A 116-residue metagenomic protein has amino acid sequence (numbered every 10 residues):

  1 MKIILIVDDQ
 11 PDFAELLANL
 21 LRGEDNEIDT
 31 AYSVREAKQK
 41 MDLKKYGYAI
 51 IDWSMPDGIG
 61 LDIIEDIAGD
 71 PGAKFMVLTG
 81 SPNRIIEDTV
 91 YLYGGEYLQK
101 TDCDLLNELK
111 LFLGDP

Functional and structural regions predicted by a protein language model:
D8: Conserved acidic carboxylate
P11-D29: Two-component/phosphorelay signaling modules centered on CheY-like receiver
T30-Y48: Acidic, metal-coordinating helix/loop segments flanking the phosphotransfer/catalytic sites of two-component signaling
S33, I59-D62: Acidic catalytic/metal-coordinating carboxylates
D52: Active-site residues of response regulator receiver
P56: The feature encodes the CheY-like receiver
L61-G72: Short amphipathic alpha-helix used as the core "switch/output" element in two-component signaling
L78-G80: Hydrophobic/aromatic residues positioned on beta-strands within the core alpha/beta folds
